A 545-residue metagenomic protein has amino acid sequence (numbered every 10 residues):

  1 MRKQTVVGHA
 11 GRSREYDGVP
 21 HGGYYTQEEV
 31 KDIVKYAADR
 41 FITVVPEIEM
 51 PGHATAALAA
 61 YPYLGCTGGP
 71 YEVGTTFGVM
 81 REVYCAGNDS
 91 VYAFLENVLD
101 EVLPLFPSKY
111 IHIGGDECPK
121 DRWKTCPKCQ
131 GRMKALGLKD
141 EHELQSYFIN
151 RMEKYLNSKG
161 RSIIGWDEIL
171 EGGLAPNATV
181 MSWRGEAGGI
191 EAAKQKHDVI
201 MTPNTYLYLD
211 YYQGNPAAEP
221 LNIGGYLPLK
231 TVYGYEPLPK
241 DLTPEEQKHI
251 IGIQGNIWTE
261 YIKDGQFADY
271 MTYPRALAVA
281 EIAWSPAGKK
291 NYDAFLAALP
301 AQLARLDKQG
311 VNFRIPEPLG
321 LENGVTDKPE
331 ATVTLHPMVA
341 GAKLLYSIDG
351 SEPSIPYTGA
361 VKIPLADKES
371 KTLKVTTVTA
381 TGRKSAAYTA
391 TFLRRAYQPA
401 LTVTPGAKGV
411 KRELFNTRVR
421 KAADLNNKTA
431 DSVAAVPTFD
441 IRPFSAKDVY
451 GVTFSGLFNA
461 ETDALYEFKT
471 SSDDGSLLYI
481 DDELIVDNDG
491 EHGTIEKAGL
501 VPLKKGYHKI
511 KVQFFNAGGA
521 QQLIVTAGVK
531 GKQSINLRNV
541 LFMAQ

Functional and structural regions predicted by a protein language model:
M1-D39, T55-A93, D121-E141: Aromatic- and acidic-residue-enriched carbohydrate-binding clefts of CAZyme catalytic domains
D32, N88-Y110, G131-L345, G350-S354: Substrate-binding groove of N-acetylhexosamine-processing glycoside hydrolases
I48-A56, G114-P119, D167-I169, T205: Short, solvent-exposed turn/loop segments enriched in Gly/Ser/Thr/Pro and often Arg
M50, E117, I257, A460 (+2 more regions): Short beta-strand segments enriched in hydrophobic/aromatic residues within well-folded beta-rich domains
M50, M80, L95-D121: Active-site groove signature of glycoside hydrolases
P286, K290, L296-K408, R418-A423 (+8 more regions): Short, compositionally stereotyped local motifs that mark structural "simplifiers"
V501-F514: Noncatalytic modules at the cell exterior or secretory-pathway interfaces, chiefly beta-strand-rich lectin/adhesion
K511-A520, A527: Short beta-strand-plus-loop segments that form exposed binding edges in beta-rich domains
